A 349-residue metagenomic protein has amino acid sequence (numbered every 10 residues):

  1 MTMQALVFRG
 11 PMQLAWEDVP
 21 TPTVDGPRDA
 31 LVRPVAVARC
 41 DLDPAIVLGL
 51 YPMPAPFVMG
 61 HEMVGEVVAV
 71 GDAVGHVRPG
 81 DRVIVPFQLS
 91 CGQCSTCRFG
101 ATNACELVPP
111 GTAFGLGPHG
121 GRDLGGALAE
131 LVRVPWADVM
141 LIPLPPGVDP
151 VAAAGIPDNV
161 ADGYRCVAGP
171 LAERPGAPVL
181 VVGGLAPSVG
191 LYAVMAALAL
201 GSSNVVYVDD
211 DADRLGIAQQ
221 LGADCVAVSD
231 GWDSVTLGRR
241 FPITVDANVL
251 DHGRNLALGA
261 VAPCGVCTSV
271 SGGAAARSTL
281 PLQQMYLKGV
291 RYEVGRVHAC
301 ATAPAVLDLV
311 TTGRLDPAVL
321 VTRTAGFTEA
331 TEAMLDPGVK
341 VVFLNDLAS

Functional and structural regions predicted by a protein language model:
M1-M3, Y207, A212, N255 (+1 more regions): C-terminal hydrophobic helical "lid"/dimerization subdomain of Rossmann-like NAD(P)H-dependent oxidoreductases
P20-V37, L48-R98, N103, G125 (+1 more regions): Glycine-rich beta-strand-centered segment in the early N-terminal region that forms part of a ligand/cofactor-binding
P86, V245-A247: Short, well-ordered coil/turn residues at beta-beta hairpins and beta-strand->alpha-helix junctions within
C91-V181: NAD(P)H dinucleotide-binding glycine-rich loop of Rossmann-like/cofactor-binding domains, especially the beta1-alpha1
P143-G231: Mid-domain Rossmann-like dinucleotide-binding core that forms the NAD(H)/NADP(H) cofactor-binding site
V235-T244: A short acidic, Gly/Pro-enriched loop at the edge of an enzyme's catalytic core that lines a small-molecule cofactor
D251-T312, N345-S349: Glycine-rich phosphate-binding loop and adjacent beta-alpha segment of Rossmann(oid) nucleotide-cofactor-binding
